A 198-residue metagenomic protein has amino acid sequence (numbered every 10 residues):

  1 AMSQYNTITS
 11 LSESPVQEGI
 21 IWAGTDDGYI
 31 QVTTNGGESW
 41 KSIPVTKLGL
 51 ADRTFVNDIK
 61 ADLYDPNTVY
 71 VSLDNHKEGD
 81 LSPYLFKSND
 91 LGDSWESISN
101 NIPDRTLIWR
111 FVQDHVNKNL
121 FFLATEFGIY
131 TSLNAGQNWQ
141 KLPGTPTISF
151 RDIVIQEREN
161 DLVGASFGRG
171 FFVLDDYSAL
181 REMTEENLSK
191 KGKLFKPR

Functional and structural regions predicted by a protein language model:
A1-R198: Beta-propeller blade termini and top-face loops
